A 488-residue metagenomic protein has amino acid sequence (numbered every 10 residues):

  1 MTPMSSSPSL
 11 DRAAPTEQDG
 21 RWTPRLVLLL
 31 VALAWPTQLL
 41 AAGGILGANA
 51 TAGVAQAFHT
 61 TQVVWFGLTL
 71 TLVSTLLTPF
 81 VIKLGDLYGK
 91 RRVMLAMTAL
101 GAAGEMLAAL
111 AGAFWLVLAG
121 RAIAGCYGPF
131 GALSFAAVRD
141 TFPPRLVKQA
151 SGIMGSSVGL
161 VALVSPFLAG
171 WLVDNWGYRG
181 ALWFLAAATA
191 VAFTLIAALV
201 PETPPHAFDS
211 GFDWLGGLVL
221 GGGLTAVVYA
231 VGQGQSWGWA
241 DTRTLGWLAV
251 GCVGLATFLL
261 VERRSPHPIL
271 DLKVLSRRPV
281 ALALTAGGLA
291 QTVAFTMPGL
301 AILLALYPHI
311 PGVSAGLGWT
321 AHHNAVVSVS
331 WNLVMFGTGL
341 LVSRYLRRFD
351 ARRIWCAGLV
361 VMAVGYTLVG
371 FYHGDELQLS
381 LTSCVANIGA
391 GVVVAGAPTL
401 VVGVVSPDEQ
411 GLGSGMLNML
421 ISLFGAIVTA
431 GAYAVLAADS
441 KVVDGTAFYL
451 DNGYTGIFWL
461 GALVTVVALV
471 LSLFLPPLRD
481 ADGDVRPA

Functional and structural regions predicted by a protein language model:
M1-A42: Cytosolic juxtamembrane N-terminal segment immediately preceding the first transmembrane helix of multi-pass
L26-G43, G47-N49, W183, P268-S440 (+1 more regions): 12-transmembrane solute porter fold
G47-T75, F114: Extracellular/periplasmic helix-loop-helix junction of adjacent transmembrane segments in MFS-like secondary
A57, G89, L110-L116, P143 (+2 more regions): Helix-breaking motifs and short loop linkers at transmembrane-helix boundaries and internal kinks in secondary membrane
L68-K83, P129, S134-F135, V329-L341: Central cavity-lining transmembrane alpha-helices of secondary-active solute carriers, predominantly the Major
T75-F114: Conserved MFS/SLC helix-loop-helix module at the cytosolic interface between two early adjacent transmembrane helices
A103-L107, W115-A124, L377-V385: Paired small-residue
D174-G287, V293: Hydrophobic transmembrane-helix bundles of small-molecule transporters
